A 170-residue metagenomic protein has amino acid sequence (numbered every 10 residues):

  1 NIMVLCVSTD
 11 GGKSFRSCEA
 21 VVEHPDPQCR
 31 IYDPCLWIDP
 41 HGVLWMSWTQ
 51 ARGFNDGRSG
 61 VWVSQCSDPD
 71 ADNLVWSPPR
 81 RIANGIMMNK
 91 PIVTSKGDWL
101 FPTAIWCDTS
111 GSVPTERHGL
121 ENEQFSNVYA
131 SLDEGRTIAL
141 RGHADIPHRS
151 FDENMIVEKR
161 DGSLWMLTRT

Functional and structural regions predicted by a protein language model:
N1-T170: Asp-box/BNR beta-propeller blade signature and adjacent active/binding-site loops in extracellular glycan-interacting
